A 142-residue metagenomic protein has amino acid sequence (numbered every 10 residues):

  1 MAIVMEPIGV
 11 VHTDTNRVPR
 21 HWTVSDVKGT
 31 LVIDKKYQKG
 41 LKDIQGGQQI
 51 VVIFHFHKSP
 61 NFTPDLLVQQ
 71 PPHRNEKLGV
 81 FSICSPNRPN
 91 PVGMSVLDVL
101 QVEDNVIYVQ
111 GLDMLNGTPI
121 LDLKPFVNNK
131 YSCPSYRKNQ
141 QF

Functional and structural regions predicted by a protein language model:
M1-F142: Glycine-rich, low-complexity intrinsically disordered segments
